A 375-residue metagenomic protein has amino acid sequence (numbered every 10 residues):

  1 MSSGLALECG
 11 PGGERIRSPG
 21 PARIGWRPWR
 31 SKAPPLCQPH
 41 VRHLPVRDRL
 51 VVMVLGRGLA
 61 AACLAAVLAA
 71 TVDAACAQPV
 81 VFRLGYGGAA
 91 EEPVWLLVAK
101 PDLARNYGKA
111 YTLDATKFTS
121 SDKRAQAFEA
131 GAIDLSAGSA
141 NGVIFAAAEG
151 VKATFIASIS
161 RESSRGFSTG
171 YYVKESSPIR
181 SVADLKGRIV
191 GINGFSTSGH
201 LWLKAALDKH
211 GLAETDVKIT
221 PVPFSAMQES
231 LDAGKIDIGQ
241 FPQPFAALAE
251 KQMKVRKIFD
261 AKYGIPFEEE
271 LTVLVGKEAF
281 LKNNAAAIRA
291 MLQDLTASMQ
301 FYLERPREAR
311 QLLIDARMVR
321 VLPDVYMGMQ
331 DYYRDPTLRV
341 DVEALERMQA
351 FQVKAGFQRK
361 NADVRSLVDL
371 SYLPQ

Functional and structural regions predicted by a protein language model:
G10, R15-S18, L36: Intrinsically disordered, low-complexity segments enriched in serine/proline and basic residues
W26-W29: Tryptophan (W) side chains
H40-A62: Bacterial N-terminal signal peptides that target proteins for export
Q78-H210, K218-P221, D237-Q243, E268: Short, glycine-/small- and polar/acidic-enriched structural segments that line small-molecule recognition paths
N141, T220, S225-D315: Pocket-lining segment of extracytoplasmic ligand-binding domains
K282-F357: Secondary-structure end/capping motifs
A350-Q375: Conserved C-terminal helix/tail region of periplasmic/extracytoplasmic solute-binding proteins
